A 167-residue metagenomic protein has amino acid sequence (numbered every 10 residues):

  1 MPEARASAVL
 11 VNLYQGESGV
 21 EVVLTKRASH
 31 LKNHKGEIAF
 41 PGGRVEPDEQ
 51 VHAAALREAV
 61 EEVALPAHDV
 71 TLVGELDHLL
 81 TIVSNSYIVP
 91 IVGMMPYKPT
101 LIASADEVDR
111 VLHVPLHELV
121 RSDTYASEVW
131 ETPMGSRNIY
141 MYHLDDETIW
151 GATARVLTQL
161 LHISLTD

Functional and structural regions predicted by a protein language model:
M1-F40: N-terminal strand-loop-strand
N12-Y14, G19, V89-P90, T148-G151: Short, charged low-complexity intrinsically disordered segments located at boundaries of structured domains
S18-K26, T100-A103, W150-G151: Short, well-ordered strand-loop elements centered on a beta-strand within folded domains, enriched for acidic residues
E37, G43-R44, A152: Gly/Ser/Thr-rich helix-start
R44-I149, T158-D167: Unchanged
